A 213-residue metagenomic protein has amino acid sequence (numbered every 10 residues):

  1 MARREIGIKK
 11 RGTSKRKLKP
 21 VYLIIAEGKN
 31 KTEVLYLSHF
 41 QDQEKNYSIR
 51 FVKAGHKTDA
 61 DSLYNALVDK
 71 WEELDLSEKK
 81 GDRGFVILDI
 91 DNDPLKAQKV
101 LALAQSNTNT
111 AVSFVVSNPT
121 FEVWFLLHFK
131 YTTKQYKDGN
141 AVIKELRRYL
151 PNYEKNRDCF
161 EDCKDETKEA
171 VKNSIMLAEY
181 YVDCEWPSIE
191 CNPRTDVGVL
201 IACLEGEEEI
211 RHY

Functional and structural regions predicted by a protein language model:
A2-Y22, K31-A54, V68-F85, I90-Y213: C-terminal accessory helical subdomains adjacent to catalytic cores in phosphodiester- and nucleotide-handling enzymes
E27: Short, glycine-rich nucleotide/cofactor-binding loops
D59-L67: Eukaryotic endosomal/vacuolar membrane-trafficking regulators centered on PX-domain-mediated PI3P pathways
